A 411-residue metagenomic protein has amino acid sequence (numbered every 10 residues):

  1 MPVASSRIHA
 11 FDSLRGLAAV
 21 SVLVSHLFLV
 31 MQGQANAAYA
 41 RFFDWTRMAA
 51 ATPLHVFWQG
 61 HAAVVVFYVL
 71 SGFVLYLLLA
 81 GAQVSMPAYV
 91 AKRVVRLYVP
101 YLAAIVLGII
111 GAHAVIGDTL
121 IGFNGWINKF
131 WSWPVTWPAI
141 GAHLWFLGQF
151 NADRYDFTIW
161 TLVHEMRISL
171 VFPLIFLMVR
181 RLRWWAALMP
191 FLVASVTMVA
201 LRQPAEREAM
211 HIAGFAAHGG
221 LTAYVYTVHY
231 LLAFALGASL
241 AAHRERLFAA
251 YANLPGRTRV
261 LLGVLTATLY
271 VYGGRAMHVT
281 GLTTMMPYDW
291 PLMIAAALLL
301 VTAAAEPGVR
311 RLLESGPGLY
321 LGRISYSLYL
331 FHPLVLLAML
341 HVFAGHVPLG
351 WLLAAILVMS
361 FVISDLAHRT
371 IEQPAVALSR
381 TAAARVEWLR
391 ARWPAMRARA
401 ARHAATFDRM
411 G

Functional and structural regions predicted by a protein language model:
H9-L79, Y98-Y101, V228, S325: Functionally critical transmembrane alpha-helices in membrane proteins and complexes, commonly lining
L14, A18, H61-V64, L75-G117 (+10 more regions): Transmembrane alpha-helical segments and their boundary/interface "anchor" motifs in multi-pass integral membrane
V24-L27, I110, F191-A205, G263-A276: Aromatic-anchored segments of alpha-helical transmembrane domains
A40-Q59, L97-M166, M210-G220, P291-A303: Membrane-interface helix-loop-helix regions
P53, Y226, Y230, F234 (+1 more regions): Alpha-helical transmembrane segments of multi-pass integral membrane proteins
Y76-Q83, G111-I116, I175-R183, A238-F248 (+4 more regions): Structural signal for the C-terminal ends of transmembrane alpha-helices and the immediately following loop
M166-S195, A242-R259, P348: Solvent-exposed interhelical
S315, P374-G411: Membrane-proximal cytoplasmic C-terminal regulatory module of class A 7TM GPCRs
